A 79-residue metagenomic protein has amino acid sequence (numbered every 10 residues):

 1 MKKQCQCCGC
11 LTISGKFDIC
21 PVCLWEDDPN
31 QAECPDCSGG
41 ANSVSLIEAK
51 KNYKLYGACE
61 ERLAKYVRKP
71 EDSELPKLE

Functional and structural regions predicted by a protein language model:
K2, F17: Residues immediately within or flanking Cys/His clusters that coordinate Zn2+ in small zinc-binding modules
Q4, C10-T12, L75: Metal-centered catalytic cores of metalloenzymes
C5-C8, C20-C23: Short cysteine-rich clusters marking metal-coordination/redox-active sites
S14-G15, P29-N30: Short, non-ligating residues that shape and space the ligands of small metal-coordination modules and catalytic
D18-P21, K51: A generic structural signal for well-ordered alpha-helical surface patches
S38-E79: Short, intrinsically disordered terminal segments enriched in charged and Pro/Gly residues
